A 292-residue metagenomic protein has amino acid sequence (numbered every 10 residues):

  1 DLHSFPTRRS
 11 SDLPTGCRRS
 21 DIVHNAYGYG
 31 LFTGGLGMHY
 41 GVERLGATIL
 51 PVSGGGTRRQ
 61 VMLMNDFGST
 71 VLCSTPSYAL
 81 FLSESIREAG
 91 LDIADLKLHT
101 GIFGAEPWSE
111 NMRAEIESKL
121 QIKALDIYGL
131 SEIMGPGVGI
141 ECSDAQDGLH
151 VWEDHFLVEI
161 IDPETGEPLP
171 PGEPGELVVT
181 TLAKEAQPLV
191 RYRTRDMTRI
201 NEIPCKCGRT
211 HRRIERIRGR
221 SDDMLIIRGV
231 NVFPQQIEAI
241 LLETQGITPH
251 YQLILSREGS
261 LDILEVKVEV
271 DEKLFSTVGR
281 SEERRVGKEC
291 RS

Functional and structural regions predicted by a protein language model:
H3-S10, G287-C290: Short, small-residue-biased leader/transition segments that mark boundaries at the very start of proteins
R9-I22, T57-S69: Conserved ATP-dependent adenylate/AMP-binding module captured primarily in the ANL superfamily
L13-I49: Conserved AMP-binding loop of ANL adenylate-forming enzymes
L45-S292: Active-site glycine/GP-rich loop and adjacent strand/helix microenvironment that borders small-molecule binding pockets
